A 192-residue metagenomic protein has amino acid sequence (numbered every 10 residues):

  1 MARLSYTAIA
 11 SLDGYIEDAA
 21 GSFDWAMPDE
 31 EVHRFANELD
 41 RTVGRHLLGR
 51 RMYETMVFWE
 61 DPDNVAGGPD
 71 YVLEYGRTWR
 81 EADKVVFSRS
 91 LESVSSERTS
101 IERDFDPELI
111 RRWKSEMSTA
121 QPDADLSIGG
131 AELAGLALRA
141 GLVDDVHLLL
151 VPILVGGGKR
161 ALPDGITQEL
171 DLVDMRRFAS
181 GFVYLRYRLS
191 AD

Functional and structural regions predicted by a protein language model:
M1-D192: Enzymes that bind and transform nitrogen-containing heteroaromatic metabolites
